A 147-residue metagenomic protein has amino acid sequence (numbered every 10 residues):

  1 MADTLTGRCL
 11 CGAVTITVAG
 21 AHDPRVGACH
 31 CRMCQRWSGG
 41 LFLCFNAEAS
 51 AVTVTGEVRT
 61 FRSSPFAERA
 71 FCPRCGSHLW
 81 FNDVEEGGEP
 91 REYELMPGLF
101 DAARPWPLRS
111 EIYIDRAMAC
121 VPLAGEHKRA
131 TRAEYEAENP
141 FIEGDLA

Functional and structural regions predicted by a protein language model:
M1-A147: A short Gly-Trp-Pro
